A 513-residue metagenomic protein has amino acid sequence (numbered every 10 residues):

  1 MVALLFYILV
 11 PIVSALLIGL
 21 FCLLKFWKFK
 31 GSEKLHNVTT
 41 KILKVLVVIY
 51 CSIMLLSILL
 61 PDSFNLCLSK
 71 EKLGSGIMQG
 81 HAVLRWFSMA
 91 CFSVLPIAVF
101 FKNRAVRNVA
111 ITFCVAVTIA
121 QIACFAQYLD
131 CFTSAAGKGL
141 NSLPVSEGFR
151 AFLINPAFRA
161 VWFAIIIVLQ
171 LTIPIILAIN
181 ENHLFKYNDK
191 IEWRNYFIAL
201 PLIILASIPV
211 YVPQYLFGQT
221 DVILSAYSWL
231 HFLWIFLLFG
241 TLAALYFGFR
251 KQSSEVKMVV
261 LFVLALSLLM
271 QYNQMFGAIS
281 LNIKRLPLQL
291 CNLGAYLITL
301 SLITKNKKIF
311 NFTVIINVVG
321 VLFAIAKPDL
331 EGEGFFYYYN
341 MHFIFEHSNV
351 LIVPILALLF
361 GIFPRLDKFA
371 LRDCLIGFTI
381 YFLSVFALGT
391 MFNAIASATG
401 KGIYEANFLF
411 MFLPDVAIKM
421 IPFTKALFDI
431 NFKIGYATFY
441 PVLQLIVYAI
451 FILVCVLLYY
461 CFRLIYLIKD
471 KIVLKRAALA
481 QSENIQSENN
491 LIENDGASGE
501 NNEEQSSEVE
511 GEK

Functional and structural regions predicted by a protein language model:
V2-Y7, P144-L169, T220-I235, L371-L375 (+1 more regions): Membrane-interface transmembrane-helix boundary segments in multi-pass integral membrane proteins
L9-I18, K41-S57, N195-I208, V260-L269: Alpha-helical transmembrane segments
V10-C22, R85-A98, R159-N180, L233-L245 (+3 more regions): Hydrophobic cores of alpha-helical transmembrane segments in multi-pass inner/ER membrane proteins, independent
F26-W27, S57-K70, F125-T133, Y211-Q219 (+2 more regions): Juxtamembrane "helix-exit" motif on the non-cytosolic side of transmembrane helices
E33-V48, R104-C114, E192-Y196, Q252-L264 (+2 more regions): Membrane-interfacial loop-to-transmembrane alpha-helix junctions, especially the N-terminal start
Y50-L59, V115-A126, I203-Y211, A265-M275 (+2 more regions): Aromatic-anchored segments of alpha-helical transmembrane domains
F276-R285, T304-K307, D329-M341: Membrane-interface helix caps and helix-loop-helix hairpins in membrane proteins
I355-A396, F428-N431: A conserved mid-domain beta-alpha-beta active-site/ligand-binding segment of alpha/beta enzyme cores
